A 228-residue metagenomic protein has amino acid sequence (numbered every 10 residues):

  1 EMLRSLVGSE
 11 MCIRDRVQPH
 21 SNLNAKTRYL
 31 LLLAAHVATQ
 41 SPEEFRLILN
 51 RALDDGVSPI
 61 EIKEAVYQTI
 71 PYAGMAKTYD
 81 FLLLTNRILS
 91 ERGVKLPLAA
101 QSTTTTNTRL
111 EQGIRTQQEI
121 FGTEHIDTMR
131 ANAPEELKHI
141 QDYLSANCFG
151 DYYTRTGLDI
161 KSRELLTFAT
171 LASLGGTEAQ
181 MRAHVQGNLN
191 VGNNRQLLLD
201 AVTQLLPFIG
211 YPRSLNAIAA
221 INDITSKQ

Functional and structural regions predicted by a protein language model:
E1-G8: Single conserved hydrophobic/aromatic residue that forms the stacking wall/gate of nucleotide- or nucleobase-binding
S9-K26, T39, E43-D54, T78-I160 (+3 more regions): Acidic, glycine/proline-rich low-complexity segments that act as flexible tails and inter-domain linkers
T27-H36, F45, I62-V66, S162-A172 (+2 more regions): Short, structured motif recognition centered on aromatic/hydrophobic residues
R46-I48, E178-Q186: Short conserved catalytic/interaction loops centered on acidic-Pro-aromatic/His motifs
V57-E61: Winged helix-turn-helix DNA-binding recognition segment
E64, I70-A76: Substrate/cofactor-recognition hotspot
T156, A169-G175, N188: Short, glycine/charged-rich beta-strand-loop motifs at protein surfaces that mediate ligand recognition and catalysis
N190, Q196-L197: C-terminal structured interaction module
